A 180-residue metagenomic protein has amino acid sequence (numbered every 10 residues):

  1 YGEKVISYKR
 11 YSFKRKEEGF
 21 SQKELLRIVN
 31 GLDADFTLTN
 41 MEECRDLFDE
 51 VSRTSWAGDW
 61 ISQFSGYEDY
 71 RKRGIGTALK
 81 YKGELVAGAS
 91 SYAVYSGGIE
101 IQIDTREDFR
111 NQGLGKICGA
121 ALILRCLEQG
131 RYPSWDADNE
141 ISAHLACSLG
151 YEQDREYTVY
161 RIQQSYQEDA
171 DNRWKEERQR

Functional and structural regions predicted by a protein language model:
Y1-L47, Y160: Acyl-donor-binding surface of acyltransferase catalytic domains
I6-K14, E152-D169, E177: Conserved catalytic-core motifs of GNAT/GCN5-like acyltransferases
D49-S62: Conserved GNAT-fold acetyl-CoA-binding loop/helix
D59, Q63-G98, Q102-R106: A conserved beta-strand-loop-helix scaffold within acyl/acetyltransferase catalytic domains
I101, N111-R125, H144, S148: Conserved acetyl-CoA-binding loop-helix of GNAT-fold acetyltransferases
C126-D138: Conserved GNAT acetyl-CoA-binding A-motif
D138-E156: Conserved active-site alpha-helix within GNAT-family acetyltransferase domains
